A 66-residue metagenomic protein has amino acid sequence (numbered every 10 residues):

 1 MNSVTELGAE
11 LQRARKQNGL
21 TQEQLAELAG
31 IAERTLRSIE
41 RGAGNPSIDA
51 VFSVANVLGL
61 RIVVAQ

Functional and structural regions predicted by a protein language model:
M1-E6: A detector for short, charged/polar N-terminal pre-domain segments
A9-Q24: Short basic helix-loop element that most often maps to the first helix and adjoining turn of HTH DNA-binding modules
K16, E27, N56: Short polybasic/polar patches that bind polyanions
L20-T35: Short alpha-helical DNA-recognition segment
S47-A65: DNA major-groove recognition helix of helix-turn-helix/homeodomain DNA-binding modules
